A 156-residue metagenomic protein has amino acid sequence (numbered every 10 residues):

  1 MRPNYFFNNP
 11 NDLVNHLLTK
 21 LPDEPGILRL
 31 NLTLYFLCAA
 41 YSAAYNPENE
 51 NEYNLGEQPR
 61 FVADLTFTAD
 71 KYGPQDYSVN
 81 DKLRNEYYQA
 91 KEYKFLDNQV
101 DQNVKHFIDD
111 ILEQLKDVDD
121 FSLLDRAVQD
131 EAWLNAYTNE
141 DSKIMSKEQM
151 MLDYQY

Functional and structural regions predicted by a protein language model:
M1-Y156: Domain-edge interaction signal
